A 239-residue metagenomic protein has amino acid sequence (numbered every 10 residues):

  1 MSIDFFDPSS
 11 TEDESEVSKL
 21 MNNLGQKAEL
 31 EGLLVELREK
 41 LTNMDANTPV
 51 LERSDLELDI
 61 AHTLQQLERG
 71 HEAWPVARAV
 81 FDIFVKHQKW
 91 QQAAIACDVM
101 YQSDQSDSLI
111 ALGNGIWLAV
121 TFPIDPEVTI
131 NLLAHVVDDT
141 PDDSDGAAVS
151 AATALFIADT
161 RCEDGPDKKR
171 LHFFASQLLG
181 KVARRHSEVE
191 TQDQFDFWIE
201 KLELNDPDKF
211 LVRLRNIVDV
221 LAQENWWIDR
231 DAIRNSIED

Functional and structural regions predicted by a protein language model:
M1-I60, L64-G70, V85, V137-P141 (+1 more regions): N-terminal alpha-helical interaction modules that lie
K27-L30, G70-H71, A77, W90 (+1 more regions): TPR-repeat structural position
L37, E57-I60, L64, V76-A77 (+6 more regions): TPR repeat positional signature
L51, H71, Q91, S106-D107 (+1 more regions): Residue signature of alpha-solenoid helical repeat architecture, marking inter-repeat boundaries and helix-start
T63-Q66, G70, D82-I83, V99 (+2 more regions): Residue-level signature for tetratricopeptide repeat
A73, V80, Q92-A93, L109 (+1 more regions): Solenoid-repeat scaffolds in large eukaryotic assemblies
V76, I83, A96, T129-H135 (+1 more regions): Alpha-helical solenoid repeat scaffolds, predominantly canonical TPR units
V120, D125-G165: Extended, charged alpha-helical interaction scaffolds
